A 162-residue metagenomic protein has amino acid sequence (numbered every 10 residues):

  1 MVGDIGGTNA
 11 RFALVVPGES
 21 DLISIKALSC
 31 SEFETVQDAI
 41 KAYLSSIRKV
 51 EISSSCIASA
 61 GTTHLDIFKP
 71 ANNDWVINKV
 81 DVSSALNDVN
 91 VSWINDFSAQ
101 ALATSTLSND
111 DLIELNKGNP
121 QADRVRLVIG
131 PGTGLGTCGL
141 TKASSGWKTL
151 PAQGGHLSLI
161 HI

Functional and structural regions predicted by a protein language model:
M1-A42, Q153-H156: Short glycine-rich, Thr/Ser-proximal phosphate-binding strand/loop in the N-terminal lobe of ATP-dependent enzymes
I5, K117-D123, V128-P131, T149-L150: Solvent-exposed alpha-helices and their adjacent loops that cap or buttress functional pockets in soluble metabolic
A10-L14, I129, L135-T141: Short beta-strand scaffold segments in enzyme catalytic cores
V16-E19, T141-G146: Short acidic-glycine loop/turn motifs at beta-strand connectors
R48-W93, S98, L102-D111, V128: Short beta-strand-loop/turn "lid" adjacent to the catalytic site in phosphate-handling enzymes
Q100-A103, L135-G139, G146: Short, well-ordered, mixed-charge alpha-helical segments that flank or form enzyme active sites
N109-D110, S144-H156: A short alpha->loop->secondary-structure connector
I160-I162: Conserved small/polar residues in nucleotide/adenosyl-binding loops
